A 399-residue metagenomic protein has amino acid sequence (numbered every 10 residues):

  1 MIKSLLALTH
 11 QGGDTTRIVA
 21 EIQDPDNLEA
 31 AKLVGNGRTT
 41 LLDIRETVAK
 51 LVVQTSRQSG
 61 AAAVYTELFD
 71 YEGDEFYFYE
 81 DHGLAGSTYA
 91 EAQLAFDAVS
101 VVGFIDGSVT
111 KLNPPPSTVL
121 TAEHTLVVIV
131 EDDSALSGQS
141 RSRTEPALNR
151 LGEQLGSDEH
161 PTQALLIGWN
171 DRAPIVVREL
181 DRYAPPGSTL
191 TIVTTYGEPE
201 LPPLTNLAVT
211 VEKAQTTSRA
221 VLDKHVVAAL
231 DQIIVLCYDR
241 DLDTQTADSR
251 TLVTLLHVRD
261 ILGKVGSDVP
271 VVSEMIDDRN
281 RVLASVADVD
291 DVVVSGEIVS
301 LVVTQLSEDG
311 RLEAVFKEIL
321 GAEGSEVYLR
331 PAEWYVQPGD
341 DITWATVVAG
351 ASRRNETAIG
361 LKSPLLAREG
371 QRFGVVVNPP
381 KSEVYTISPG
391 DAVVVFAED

Functional and structural regions predicted by a protein language model:
M1-D399: Cytosolic regulatory regions of ion transport systems
